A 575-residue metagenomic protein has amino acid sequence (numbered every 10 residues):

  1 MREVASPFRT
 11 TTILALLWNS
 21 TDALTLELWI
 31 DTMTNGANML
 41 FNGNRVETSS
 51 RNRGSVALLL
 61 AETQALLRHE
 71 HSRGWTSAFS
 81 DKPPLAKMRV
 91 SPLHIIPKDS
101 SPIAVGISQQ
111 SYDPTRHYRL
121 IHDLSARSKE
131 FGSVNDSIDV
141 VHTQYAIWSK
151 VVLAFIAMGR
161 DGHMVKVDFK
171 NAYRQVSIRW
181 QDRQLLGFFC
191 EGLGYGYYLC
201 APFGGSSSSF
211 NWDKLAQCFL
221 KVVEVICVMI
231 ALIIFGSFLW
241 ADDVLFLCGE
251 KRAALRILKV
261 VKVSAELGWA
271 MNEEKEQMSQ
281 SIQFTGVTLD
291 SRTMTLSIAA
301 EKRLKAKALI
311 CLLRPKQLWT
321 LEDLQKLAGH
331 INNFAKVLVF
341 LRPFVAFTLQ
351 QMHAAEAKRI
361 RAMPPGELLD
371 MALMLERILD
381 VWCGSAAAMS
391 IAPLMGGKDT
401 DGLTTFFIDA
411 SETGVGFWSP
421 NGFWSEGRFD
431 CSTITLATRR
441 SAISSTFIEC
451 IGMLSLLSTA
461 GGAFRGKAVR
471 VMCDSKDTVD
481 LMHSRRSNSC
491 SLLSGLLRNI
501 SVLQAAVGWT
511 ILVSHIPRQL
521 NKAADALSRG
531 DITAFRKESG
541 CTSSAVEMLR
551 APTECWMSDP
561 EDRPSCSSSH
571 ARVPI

Functional and structural regions predicted by a protein language model:
G54, L58, E62-K214, V263 (+1 more regions): Catalytic-core region of right-hand nucleic acid polymerases
K129-D139, V176-S177, I233-L267, T288-I298 (+2 more regions): Catalytic palm subdomain of template-directed nucleic-acid polymerases, centered on the conserved carboxylate motif
K166-K170, G204, M229-G249, Q280-T288 (+2 more regions): Catalytic palm active-site di-aspartate
L193-C218, L312, N421-I451, T459 (+1 more regions): A short, polar/acidic, helix/strand-boundary loop motif
S209-K259, E273, L456-C473: Active-site palm subdomain of RNA-directed nucleic acid polymerases
S237-F238, L457-K522, A526: RNase H catalytic domain
M278-L394: C-terminal reverse transcriptase regions that engage the nucleic-acid substrate
V287-R292, V507-P564: C-terminal functional segments of enzyme domains
